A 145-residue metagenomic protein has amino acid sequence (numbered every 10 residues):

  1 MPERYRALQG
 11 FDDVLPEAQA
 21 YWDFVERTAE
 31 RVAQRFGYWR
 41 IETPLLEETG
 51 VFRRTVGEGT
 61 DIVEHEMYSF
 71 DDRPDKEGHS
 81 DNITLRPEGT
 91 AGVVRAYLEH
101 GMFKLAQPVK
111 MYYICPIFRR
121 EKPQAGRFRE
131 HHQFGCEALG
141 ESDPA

Functional and structural regions predicted by a protein language model:
M1-A145: TRNA-recognition modules of translation machinery and tRNA-sensing kinases, especially anticodon-binding
